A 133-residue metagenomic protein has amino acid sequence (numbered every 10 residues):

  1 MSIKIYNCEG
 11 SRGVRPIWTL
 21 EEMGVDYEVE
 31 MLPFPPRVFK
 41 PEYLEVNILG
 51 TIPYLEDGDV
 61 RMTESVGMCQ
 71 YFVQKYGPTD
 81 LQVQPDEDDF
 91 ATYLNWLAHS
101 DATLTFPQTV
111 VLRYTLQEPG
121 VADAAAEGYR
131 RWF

Functional and structural regions predicted by a protein language model:
M1-A124: GST-like domain detector, emphasizing the conserved glutathione-binding G-site in the N-terminal thioredoxin-like
A125-F133: Amphipathic alpha-helical packing segments from all-alpha helical-bundle domains
